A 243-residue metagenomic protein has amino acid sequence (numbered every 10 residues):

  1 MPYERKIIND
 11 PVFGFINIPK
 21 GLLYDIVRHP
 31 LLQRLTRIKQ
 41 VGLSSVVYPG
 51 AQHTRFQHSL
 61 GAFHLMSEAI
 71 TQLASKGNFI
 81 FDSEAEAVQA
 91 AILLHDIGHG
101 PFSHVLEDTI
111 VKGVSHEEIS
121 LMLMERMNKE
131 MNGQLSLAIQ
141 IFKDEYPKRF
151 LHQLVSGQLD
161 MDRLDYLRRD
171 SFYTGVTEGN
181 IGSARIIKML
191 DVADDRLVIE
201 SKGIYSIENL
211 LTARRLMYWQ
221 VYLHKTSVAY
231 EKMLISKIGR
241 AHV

Functional and structural regions predicted by a protein language model:
M1-K39, V46-A90, G98-R240: Sequence-structural signature of the catalytic-core scaffold of metal-dependent phosphohydrolases that act on
